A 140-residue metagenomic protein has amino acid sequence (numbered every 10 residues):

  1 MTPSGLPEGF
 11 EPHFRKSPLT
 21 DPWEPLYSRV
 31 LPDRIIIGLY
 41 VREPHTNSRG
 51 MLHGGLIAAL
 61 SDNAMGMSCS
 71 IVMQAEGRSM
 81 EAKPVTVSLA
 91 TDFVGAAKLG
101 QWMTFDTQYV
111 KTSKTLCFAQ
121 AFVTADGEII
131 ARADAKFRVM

Functional and structural regions predicted by a protein language model:
M1-M140: Terminal targeting signals and extreme-terminal segments of soluble enzymes
